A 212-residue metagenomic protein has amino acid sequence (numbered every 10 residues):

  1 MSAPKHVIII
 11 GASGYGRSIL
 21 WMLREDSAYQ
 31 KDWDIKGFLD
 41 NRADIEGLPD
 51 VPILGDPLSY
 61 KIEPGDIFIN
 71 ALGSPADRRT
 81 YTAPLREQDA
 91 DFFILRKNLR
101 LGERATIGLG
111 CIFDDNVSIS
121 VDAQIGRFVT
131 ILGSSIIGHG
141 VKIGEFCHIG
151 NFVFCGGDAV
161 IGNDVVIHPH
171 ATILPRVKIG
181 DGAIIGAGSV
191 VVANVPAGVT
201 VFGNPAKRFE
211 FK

Functional and structural regions predicted by a protein language model:
M1-I9, G133, E145: Glycine/serine-rich loop-strand microenvironments at binding/catalytic pocket rims
P4-L23: Glycine-rich adenosine-cofactor-binding loop
I9-I10, L39, A71: Short hydrophobic segments within beta-strands
Y15, D44, K207: Conserved Rossmann-like nucleotide-cofactor binding loop
L23-S27, L85: Active-site catalytic pocket residues across diverse enzymes, especially alpha/beta-hydrolases
D26-E46: NAD(P)-binding Rossmann-fold cofactor-contacting core
A43-L101: Phosphate-bearing ligand-interacting subdomains that bind or position ATP/ADP/UDP/GDP/NAD(P) or nucleotide-linked
I94-F209: Structural signal for interior beta-strand "rungs" in well-ordered beta-sheet cores of soluble enzyme domains
